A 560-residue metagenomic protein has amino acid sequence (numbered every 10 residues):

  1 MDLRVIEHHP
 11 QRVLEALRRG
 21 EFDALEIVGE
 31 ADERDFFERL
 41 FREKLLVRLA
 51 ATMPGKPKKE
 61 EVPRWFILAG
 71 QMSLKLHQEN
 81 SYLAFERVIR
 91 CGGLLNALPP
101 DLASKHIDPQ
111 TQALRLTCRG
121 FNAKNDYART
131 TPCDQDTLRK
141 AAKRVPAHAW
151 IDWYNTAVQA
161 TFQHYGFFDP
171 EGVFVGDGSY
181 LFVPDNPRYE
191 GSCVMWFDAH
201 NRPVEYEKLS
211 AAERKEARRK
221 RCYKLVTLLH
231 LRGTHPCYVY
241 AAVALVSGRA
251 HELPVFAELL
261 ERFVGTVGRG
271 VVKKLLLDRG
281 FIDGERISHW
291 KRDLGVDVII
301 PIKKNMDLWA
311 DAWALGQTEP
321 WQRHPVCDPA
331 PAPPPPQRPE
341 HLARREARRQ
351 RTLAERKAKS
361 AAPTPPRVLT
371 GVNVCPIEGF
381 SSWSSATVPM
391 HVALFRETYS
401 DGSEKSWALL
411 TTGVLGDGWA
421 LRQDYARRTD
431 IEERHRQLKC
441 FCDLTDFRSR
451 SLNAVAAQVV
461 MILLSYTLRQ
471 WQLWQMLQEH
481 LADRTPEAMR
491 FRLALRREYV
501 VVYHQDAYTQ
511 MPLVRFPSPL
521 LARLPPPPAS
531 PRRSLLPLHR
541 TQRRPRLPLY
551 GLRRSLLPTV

Functional and structural regions predicted by a protein language model:
L25-M72: Basic, short loop/linker segments at the boundary and entry of helix-turn-helix/winged-helix-like folds
K59-N155, D169, L231-H235, A456: Short, positively charged, Gly/Tyr-enriched micro-motifs that form contact patches at catalytic or ligand/partner
G70-Q71, F85-E86, D134, L138-A141 (+8 more regions): Short, conserved catalytic/metal-binding motifs centered on acidic residues
Q135-G233: Active-site-proximal, Lys/Arg-enriched surface segment that forms a nucleic-acid-binding/basic interface patch
A199-G270, L394, S403-W407: Electropositive, glycine- and tryptophan-enriched low-complexity nucleic-acid-binding patches
A242-L394, L481-T485: An internal, acidic/charged active-site-proximal segment that coordinates divalent cations and/or engages
P320-Q337, G418-L452: Short amphipathic alpha-helical "interface-anchor" segments enriched in bulky aromatics
L444-Y499: Basic, amphipathic alpha-helical segments enriched in Lys/Arg and hydrophobic/aromatic residues
